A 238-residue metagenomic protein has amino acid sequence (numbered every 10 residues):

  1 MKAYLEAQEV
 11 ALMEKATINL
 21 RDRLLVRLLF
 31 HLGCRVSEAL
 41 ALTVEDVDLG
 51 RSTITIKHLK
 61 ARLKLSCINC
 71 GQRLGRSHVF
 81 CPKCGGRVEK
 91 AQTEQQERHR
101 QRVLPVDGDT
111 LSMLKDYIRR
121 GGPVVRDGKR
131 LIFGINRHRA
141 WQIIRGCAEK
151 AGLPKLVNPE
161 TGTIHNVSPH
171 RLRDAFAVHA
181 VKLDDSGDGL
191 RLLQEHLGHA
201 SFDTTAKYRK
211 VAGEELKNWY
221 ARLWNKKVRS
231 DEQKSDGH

Functional and structural regions predicted by a protein language model:
A3, A7-L32, V36, V125 (+1 more regions): Basic, Lys/Arg- and aromatic-enriched nucleic-acid-binding interface segment
V10, R21-R23, R137, W141 (+1 more regions): Short, leucine-enriched amphipathic alpha-helices that occur as contiguous helical runs
L29, L40, Q194, A206: The alpha-helix within a helix-turn-helix
A41-D116: Conserved tyrosine-mediated DNA breakage-rejoining catalytic core shared by Y-recombinases
S77-Q95, D109-E149, L156-E160: Major-groove DNA-contacting interfaces characterized by cationic-aromatic clusters
G122-G128, Q142-E195: Short, basic (Lys/Arg/His-rich) helix/loop patches that form interaction surfaces in the mid-to-C-terminal regions
A175, A221-K227: Short, basic, alpha-helical segments at the C-terminal edge of helix-turn-helix-like DNA-binding modules
L197-R222: Catalytic-site neighborhood detector that most strongly recognizes the C-terminal catalytic loop/helix of tyrosine
